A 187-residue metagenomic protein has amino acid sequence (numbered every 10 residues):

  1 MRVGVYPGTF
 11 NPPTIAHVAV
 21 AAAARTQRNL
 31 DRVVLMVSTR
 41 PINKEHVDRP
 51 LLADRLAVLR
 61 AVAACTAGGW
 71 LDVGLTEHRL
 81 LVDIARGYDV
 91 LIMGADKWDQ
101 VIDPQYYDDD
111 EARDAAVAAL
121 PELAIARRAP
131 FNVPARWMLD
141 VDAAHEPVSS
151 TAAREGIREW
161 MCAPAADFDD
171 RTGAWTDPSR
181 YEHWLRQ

Functional and structural regions predicted by a protein language model:
M1-Q187: Nucleotidyltransferase catalytic core that binds NTPs
